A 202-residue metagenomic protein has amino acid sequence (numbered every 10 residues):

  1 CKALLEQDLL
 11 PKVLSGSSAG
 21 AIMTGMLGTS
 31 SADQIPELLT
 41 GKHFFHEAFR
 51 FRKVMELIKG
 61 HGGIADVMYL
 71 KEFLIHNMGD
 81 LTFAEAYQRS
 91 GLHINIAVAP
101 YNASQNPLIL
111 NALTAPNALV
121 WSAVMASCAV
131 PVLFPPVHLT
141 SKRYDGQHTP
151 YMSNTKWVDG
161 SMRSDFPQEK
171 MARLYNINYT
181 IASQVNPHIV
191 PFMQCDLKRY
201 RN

Functional and structural regions predicted by a protein language model:
C1-L14, G28-N202: Patatin-like phospholipase
S15-G16, G20: Gly/Ala-rich beta-loop-alpha elbow adjacent to hydrolase catalytic centers
A21-T29: Short glycine-enriched nucleophile-adjacent loop and the immediately C-terminal alpha-helix near the catalytic center
